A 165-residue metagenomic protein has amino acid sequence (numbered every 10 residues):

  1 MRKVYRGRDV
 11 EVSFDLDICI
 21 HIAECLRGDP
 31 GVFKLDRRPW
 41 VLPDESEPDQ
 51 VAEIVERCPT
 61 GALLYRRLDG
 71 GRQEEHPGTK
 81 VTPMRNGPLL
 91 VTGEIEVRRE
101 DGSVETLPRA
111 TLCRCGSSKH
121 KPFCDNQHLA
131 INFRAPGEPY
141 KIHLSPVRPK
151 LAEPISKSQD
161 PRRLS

Functional and structural regions predicted by a protein language model:
M1-K3, G31-E56, L64-N86, A130-E153: Non-heme iron-sulfur electron-transfer modules
V4-L16, L42-E47, R98-V104, P108-R114: Short, intrinsically disordered, charge-biased short linear motifs at domain edges
S13-D29, E45-G61, T82-M84, L112-P122 (+1 more regions): Cysteine-centered iron-sulfur cluster-binding motifs in ferredoxin-type domains/subunits of redox enzymes
A23-G31, L35, L90-T92, E96-E100: A short, structured beta-strand/loop element
L63, E96, S118, H128-L129: Disulfide-stabilized cysteine-rich extracellular repeat microdomains
G78-T106: Short, solvent-exposed interaction modules
C115, K121, N126-P139, Q159-D160: Extracellular/periplasmic metallocenter environments
S156-S165: Short, basic, low-complexity termini and linkers enriched in Ser/Thr/Gly/Pro that act as targeting/leader peptides
